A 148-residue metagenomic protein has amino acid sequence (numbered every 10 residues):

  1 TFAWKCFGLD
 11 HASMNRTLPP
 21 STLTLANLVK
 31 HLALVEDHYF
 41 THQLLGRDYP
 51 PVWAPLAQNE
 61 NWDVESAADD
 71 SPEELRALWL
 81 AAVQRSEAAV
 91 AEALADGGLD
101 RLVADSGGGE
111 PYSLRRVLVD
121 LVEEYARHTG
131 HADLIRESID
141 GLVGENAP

Functional and structural regions predicted by a protein language model:
T1-C6, H11-N61, R101-P148: Short, contiguous alpha-helical
N61-R101, R115-V122: Acidic/histidine-rich alpha-helical segments that form the ligand environment of transition-metal centers
